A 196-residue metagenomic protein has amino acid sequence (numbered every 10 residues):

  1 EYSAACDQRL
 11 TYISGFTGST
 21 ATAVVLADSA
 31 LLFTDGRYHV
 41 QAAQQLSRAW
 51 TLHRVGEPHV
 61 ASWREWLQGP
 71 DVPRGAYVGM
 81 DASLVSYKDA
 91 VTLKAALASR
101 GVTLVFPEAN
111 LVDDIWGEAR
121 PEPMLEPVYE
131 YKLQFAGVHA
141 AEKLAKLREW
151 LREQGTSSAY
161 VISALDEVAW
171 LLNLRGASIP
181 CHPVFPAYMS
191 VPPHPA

Functional and structural regions predicted by a protein language model:
E1-D71, V85, D89-A196: N-terminal accessory/capping or targeting/presequence segment of soluble
A76-S83: Acidic beta-strand-to-loop metal/phosphate-binding motif
